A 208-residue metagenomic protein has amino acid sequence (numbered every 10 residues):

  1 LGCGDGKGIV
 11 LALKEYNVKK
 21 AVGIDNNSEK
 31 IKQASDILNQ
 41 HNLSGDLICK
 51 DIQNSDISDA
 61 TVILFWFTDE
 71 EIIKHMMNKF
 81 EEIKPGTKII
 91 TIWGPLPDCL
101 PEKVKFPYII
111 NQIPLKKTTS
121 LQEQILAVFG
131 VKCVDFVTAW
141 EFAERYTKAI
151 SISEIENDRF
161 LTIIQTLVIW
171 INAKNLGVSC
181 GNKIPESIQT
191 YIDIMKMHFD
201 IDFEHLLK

Functional and structural regions predicted by a protein language model:
G2-G6: Class I SAM-dependent methyltransferase "Motif I" SAM/SAH-binding loop
K7-V18: Conserved SAM-binding loop of SAM-dependent methyltransferases across substrates and taxa, primarily the Class I
I24: The conserved SAM/SAH-binding core of class I Rossmann-like methyltransferase domains, concentrating on the hydrophobic
N27: Conserved SAM/SAH-binding beta-strand->alpha-helix loop
K32-S55: S-adenosyl-L-methionine
T61-K74: A short SAM/SAH-binding and catalytic strip from SAM-dependent methyltransferases
E71-I125: C-terminal substrate-binding/active-site "lid" region of AdoMet-derived donor-dependent transferases
Q112-T162: Charged, amphipathic alpha-helical linkers/stalks
